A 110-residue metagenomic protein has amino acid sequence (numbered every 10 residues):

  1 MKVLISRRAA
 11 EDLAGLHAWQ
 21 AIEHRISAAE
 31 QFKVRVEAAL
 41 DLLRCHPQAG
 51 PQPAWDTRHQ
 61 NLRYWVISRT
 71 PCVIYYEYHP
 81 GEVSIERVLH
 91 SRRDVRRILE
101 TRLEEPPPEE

Functional and structural regions predicted by a protein language model:
K2-L62, R96-E100, E104-E110: Basic, Lys/Arg-enriched alpha-helical interface segments
I67-E110: Enriched for short, Lys/Arg-rich terminal
